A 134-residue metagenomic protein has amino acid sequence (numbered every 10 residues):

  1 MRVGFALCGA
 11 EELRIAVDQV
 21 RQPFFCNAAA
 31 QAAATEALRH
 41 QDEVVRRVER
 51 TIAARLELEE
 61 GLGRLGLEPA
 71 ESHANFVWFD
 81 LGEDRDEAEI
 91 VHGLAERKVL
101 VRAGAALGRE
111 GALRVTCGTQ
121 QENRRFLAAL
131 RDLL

Functional and structural regions predicted by a protein language model:
M1-G63, L67-A70: PLP-dependent aminotransferase class I/II
C8-L13, L81-D84, Q120: Short loop segments at secondary-structure junctions
P23, F79, G104: Glycine- and other small-residue-rich loops at beta-strand/loop junctions that grip anionic moieties
F24, F76, G108: Residue-level detector of flexible, active-site-proximal loop/helix-junction positions within diverse enzyme catalytic
V48, E59, V91, L127-L130: A generic alpha-helix structural signal
T51-I52, L56, G63-R97, L113 (+1 more regions): Conserved PLP-binding catalytic core of the aspartate aminotransferase-like
G93-L100, A106-L134: PLP-dependent enzyme catalytic core of the Aspartate aminotransferase-like
